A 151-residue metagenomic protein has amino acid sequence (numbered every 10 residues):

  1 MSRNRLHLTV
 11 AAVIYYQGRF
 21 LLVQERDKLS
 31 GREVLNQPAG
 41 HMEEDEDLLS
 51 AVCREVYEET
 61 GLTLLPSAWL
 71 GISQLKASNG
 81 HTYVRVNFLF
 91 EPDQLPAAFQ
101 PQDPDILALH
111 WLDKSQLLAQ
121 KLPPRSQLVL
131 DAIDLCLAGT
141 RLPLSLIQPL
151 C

Functional and structural regions predicted by a protein language model:
M1-L21, P38-H41, I72: Conserved N-terminal beta-strand and adjoining loop/helix that marks the start of the Nudix/MutT-like hydrolase domain
N4-L6, G31, T82-V84: Residue-level preference for beta-strand/loop junctions
T9-A11, T63-P66: Conserved beta-strand residues within beta-sheet cores
Y16-E58: Conserved Nudix-box catalytic region and its N-terminal flanking loop in Nudix hydrolases and closely related
S30-G31, S73-A77: Short, solvent-exposed loop/turn segments at secondary-structure junctions
M42-L65, L75-S126, P149-C151: Unchanged
S67-G71: Conserved S-adenosyl-L-methionine
L130-C151: Charged phosphate-binding loop/patch that engages nucleotide di/tri-phosphates or the phosphate backbone of nucleic
